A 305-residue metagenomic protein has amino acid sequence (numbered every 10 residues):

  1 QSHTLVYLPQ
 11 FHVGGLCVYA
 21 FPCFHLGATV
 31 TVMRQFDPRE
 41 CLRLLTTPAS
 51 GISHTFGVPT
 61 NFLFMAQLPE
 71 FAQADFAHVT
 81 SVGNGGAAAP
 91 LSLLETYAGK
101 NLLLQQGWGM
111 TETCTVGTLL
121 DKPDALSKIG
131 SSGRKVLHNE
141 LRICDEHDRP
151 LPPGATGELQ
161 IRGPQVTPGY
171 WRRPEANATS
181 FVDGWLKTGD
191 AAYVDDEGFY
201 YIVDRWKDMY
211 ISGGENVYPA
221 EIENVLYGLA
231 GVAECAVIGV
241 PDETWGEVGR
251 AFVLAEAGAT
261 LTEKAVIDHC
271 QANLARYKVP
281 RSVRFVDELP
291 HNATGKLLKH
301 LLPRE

Functional and structural regions predicted by a protein language model:
Q1-V6, F11-S53, L63, L68: Conserved AMP-binding/adenylation subdomain of ANL enzymes
H25-A28, L42, T46, S50-G57 (+3 more regions): Gly/Ser/Thr-rich phosphate-binding loop
D37, T60-F62, A89, V166: Alpha-helix capping/helix-boundary segments
T55, H147, G163, P168-G169 (+4 more regions): AMP-binding/adenylate-forming catalytic core of the ANL superfamily
G85, Q105-E112, G133-K135, I238-P241 (+1 more regions): Beta-strand->loop->alpha-helix junctions that form or flank phosphate-binding loops in nucleotide-handling enzymes
G86, G109, G133, G163 (+2 more regions): Active-site glycine-centered loops adjacent to acidic/histidine catalytic or metal-binding residues that shape
G130-V136, P150, S180-G184: Short Gly/Pro-enriched turn/cap motifs at secondary-structure boundaries
R142, P153-T167, W185, A191-A192: AMP-binding/adenylate-forming core of the ANL superfamily
